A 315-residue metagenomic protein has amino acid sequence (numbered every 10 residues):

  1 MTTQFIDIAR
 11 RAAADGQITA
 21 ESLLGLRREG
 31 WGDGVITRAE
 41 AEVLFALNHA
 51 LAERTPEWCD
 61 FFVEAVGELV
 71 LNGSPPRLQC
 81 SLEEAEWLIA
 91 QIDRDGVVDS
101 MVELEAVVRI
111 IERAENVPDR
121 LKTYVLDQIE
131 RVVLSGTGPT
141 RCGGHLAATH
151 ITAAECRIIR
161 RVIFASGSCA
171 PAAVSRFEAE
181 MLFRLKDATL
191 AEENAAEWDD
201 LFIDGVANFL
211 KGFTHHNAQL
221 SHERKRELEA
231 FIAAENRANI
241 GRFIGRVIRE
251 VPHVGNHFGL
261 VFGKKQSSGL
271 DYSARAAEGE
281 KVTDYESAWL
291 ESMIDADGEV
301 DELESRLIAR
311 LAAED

Functional and structural regions predicted by a protein language model:
M1-D315: General marker for long, soluble alpha-helical cores
